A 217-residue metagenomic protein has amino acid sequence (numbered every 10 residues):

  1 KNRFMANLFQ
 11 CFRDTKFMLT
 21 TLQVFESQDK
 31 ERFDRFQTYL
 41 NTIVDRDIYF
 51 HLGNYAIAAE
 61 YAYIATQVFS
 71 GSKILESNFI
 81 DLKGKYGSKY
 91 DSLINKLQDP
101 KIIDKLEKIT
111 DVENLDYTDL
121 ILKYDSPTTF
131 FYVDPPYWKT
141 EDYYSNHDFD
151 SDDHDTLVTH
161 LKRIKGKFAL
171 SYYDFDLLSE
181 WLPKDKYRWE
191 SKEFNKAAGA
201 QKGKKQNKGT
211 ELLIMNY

Functional and structural regions predicted by a protein language model:
K1-N2: Conserved SAM/SAH-binding beta-strand->alpha-helix loop
A6: Short alpha-helix immediately C-terminal to the canonical SAM-binding loop
F9: Conserved SAM-binding loop
F12-Y132, P136-D142, F175: SAM-dependent nucleic-acid methyltransferase catalytic core
Y144-D148: Short glycine-enriched, charge-decorated loop/helix-capping segments at active-site entrances that position
D150-Y217: Long, positively charged, glycine-interspersed low-complexity recognition regions
